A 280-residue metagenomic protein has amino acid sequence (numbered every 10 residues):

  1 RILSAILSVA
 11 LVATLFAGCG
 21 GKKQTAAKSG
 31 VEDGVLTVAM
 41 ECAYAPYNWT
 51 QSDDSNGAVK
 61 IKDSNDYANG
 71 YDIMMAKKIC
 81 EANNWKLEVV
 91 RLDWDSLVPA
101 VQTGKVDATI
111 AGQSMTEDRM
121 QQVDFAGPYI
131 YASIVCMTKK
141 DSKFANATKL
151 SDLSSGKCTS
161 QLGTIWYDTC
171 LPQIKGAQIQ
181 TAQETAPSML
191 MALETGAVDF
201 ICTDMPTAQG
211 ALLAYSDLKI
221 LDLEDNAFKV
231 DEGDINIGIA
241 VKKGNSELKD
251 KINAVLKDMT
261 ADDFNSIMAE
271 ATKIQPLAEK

Functional and structural regions predicted by a protein language model:
R1-V35, E279-K280: Short, low-complexity disordered leader/linker segments with a strong preference for bacterial N-terminal type II
G21-T25, I165-A182, I220-D222, N253-K280: Ligand-binding clefts/hinges and TM-proximal coupling segments of bilobed small-molecule sensing domains
K28-Q113: Extracytoplasmic small-molecule ligand-binding "clamshell" domains of the periplasmic binding protein/Venus flytrap
A45, N65-E81, Q113, V135-L190 (+1 more regions): Bilobed "Venus flytrap"/periplasmic-binding protein-like clamshell domains and structurally analogous long
M75, K149-D152, D204, K243-D258 (+2 more regions): Short amphipathic alpha-helical coupling segments at ligand-binding clamshell hinges and other catalytic/signaling
K77, E81, K86-D152, F228-V230: Acidic, polar ligand-binding/catalytic clefts
S96, G112-Q122, T169-P172, E194-T195 (+1 more regions): A ligand-binding cleft/hinge motif common to bilobed small-molecule-binding domains
Y131-T138, A214-L256, I274-K280: Periplasmic-binding protein-like
